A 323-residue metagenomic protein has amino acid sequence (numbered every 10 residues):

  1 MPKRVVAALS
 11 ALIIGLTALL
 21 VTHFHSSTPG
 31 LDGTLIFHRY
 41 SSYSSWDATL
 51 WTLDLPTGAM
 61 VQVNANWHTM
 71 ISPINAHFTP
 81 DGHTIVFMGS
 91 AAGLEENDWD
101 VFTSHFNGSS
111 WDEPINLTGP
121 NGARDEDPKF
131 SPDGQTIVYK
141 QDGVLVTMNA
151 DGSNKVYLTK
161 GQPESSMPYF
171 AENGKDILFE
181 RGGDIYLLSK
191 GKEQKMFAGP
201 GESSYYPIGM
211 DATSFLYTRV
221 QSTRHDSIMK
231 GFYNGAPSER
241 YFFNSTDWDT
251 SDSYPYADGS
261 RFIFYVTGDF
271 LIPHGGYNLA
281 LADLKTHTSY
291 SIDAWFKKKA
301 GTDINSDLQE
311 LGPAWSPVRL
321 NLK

Functional and structural regions predicted by a protein language model:
M1-A11: N-terminal Sec-pathway targeting helices
I14-K323: Sequence signature of WD/YWTD-type beta-propeller architectures
